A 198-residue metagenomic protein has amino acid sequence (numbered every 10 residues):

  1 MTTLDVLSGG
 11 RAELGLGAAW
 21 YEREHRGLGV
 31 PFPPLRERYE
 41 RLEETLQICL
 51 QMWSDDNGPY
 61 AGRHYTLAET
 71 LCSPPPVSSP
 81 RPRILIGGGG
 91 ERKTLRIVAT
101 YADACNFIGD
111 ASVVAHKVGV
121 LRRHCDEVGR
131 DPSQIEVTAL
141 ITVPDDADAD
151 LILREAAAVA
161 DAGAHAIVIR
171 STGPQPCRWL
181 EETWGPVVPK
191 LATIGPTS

Functional and structural regions predicted by a protein language model:
M1-S198: Active-site-adjacent structural elements that line small-molecule/cofactor binding pockets in enzymes
